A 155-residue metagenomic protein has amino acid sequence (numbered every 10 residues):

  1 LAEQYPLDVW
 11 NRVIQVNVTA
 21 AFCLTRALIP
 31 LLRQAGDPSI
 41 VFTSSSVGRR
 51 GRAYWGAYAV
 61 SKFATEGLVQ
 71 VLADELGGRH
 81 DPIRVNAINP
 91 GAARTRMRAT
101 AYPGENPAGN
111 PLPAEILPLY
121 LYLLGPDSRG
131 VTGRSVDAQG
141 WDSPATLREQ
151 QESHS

Functional and structural regions predicted by a protein language model:
L1-A2, P6-N11: Substrate-binding pocket helix/loop in short-chain dehydrogenase/reductase
Y5, G51-A59, V71: Active-site loop-to-helix junction immediately N-terminal to the catalytic Tyr of the SDR YXXXK motif in Rossmann-fold
V13, F22, Y58, E66: Catalytic tyrosine of NAD(P)H-dependent dehydrogenase/reductases that use a Tyr as the general acid/base
T25, S61: Active-site helix of classical SDR
P30, D74-G78: Alpha-helical segment proximal to the catalytic Tyr-Lys
S45: Residue(s) in the substrate-gating loop at a strand-loop-helix junction that position the organic substrate next
I83, A87-I88, T95, G104-E152: C-terminal helical subdomain
